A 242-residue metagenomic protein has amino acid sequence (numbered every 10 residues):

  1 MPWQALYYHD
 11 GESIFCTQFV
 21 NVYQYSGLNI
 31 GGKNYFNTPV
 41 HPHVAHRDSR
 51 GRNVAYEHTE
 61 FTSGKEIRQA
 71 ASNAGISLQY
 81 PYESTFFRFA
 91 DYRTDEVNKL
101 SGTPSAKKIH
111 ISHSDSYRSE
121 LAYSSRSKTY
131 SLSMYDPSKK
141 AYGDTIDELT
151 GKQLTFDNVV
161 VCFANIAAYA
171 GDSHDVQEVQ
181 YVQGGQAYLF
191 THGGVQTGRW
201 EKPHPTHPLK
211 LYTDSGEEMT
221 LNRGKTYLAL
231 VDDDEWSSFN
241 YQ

Functional and structural regions predicted by a protein language model:
M1-Q242: A surface/extracellular/periplasmic glyco- and lipid-processing/surface-interacting theme
